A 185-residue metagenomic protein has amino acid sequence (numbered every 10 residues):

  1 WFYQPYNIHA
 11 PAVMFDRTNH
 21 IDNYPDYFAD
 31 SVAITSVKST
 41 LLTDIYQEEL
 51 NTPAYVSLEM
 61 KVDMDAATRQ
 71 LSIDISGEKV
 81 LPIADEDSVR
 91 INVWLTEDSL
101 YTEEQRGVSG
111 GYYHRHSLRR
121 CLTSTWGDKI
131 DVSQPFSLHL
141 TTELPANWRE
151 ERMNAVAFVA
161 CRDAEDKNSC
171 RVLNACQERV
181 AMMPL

Functional and structural regions predicted by a protein language model:
W1-L185: Short, conserved sequence motifs used for protein processing/export or organelle targeting and for catalysis
